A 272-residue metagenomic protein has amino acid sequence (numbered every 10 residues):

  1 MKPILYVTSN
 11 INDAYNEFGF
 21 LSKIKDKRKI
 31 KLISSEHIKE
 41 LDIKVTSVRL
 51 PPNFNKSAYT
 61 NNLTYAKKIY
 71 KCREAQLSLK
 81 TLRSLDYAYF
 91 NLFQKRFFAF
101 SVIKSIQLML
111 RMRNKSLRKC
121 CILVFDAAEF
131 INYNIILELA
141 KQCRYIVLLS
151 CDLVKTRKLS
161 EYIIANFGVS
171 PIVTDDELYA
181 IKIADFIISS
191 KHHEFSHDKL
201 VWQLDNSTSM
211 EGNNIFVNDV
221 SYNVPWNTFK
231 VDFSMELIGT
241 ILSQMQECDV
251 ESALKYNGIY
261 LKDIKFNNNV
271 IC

Functional and structural regions predicted by a protein language model:
L5-Y6, R73-K80, L148-L149, A184-S190 (+1 more regions): Short, hydrophobic beta-strand segments that form beta-sheet elements in well-ordered domains
V7-E17, K27-L85, Q107, C272: Metallocofactor- and cofactor-centric catalytic cores in central/energy metabolism, strongly enriched
E17-I24, L85-N91, E138, R157-N166: Short, aromatic/basic amphipathic alpha-helical patches
L82-D86, N132, L153-S160, E194-H197 (+1 more regions): Short, charged/polar "capping" segments at the starts of alpha-helices and the immediately preceding loops
F90-L108: A glycine-rich, Thr/Ser-enriched phosphate-binding loop motif common to dinucleotide/cofactor-binding enzymes
K115-L178: Glycine-rich phosphate/diphosphate-binding loop of Rossmann-like nucleotide-binding domains
S170-F229: Rossmann-like adenosine-cofactor binding region
N206-C272: Adenosine-phosphate binding glycine-rich loop
